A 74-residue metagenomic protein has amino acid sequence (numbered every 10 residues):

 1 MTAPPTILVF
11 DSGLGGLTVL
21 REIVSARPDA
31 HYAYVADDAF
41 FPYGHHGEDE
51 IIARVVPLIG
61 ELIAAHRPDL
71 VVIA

Functional and structural regions predicted by a protein language model:
M1-A74: Non-catalytic structural scaffold of enzyme domains
